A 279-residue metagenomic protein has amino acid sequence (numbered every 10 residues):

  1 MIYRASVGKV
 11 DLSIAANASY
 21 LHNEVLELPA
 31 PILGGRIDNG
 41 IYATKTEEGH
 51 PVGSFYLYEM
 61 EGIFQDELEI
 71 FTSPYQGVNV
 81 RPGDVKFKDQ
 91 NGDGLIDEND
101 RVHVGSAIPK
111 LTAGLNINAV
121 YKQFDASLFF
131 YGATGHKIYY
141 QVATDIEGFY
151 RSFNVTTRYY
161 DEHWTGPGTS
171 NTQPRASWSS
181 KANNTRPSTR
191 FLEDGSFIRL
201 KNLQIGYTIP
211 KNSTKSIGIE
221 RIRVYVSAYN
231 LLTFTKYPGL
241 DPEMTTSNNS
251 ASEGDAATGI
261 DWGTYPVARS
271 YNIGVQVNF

Functional and structural regions predicted by a protein language model:
Y3-G105, E147, Y229, F234-K236: Conserved small-residue
A5, A18-E24, Y121-Q123, G132-H136 (+4 more regions): Transmembrane beta-strands of outer-membrane beta-barrel pores
K9, Q123-S127, N212-S213: Repeated loop/turn-to-beta-strand initiation elements of outer-membrane beta-barrel proteins
V10, P109-A113, S196-K201, V267-Y271: Residues that define the transmembrane beta-barrel architecture of outer-membrane proteins
S13-A15, G114-N116, N202-G206, N272-G274: Membrane-embedded beta-strand positions in outer-membrane beta-barrel channels/transporters
I14-A16, L128, V224-V226, V275: Membrane-embedded beta-strand positions of outer-membrane beta-barrel proteins
D38-I63, E162-T169, N183-T185, T235-F279: C-terminal beta-signal and terminal closure region of outer-membrane beta-barrel proteins
V80, A133-R223, S227-A228: Extracytoplasmic gating/loop element in the C-terminal half of outer-membrane beta-barrel translocons and assembly
